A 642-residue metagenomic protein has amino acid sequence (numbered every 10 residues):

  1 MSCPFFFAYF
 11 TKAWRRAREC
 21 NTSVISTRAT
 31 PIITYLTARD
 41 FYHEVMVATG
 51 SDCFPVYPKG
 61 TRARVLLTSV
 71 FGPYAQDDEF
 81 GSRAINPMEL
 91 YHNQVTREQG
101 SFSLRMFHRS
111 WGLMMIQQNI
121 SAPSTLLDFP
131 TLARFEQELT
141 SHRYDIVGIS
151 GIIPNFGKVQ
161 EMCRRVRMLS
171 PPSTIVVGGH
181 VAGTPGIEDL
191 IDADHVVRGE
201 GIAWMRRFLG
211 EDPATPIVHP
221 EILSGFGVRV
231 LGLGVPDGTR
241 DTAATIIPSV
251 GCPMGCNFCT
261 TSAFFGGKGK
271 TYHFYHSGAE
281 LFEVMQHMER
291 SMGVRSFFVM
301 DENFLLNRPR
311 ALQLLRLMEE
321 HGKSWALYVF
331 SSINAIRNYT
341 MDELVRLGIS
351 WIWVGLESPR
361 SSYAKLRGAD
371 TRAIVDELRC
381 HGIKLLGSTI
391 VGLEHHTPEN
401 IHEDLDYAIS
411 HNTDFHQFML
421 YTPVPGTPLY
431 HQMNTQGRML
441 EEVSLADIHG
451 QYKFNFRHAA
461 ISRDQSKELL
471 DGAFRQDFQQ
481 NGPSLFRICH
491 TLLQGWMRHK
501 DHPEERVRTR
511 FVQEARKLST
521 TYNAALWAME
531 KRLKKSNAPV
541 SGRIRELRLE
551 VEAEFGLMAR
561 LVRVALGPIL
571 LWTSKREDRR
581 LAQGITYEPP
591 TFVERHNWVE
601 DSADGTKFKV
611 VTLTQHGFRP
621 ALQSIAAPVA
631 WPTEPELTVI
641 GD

Functional and structural regions predicted by a protein language model:
Y35-E89, L139-D145, K453-D642: Radical SAM enzyme core and accessory elements
V47-G293: Acidic, low-complexity intrinsically disordered segments
Y74-D77, T184-I187, P309, V391-E399 (+2 more regions): Flexible glycine/acidic-rich beta-alpha junction loops that bind and position SAM and/or redox cofactors in anaerobic
E188-M205, R346-I352, E403-F418: Structural recognition of alpha->loop->beta junctions
V228-L386, V391-L393, E399, D406: Radical SAM [4Fe-4S] cluster-binding motif and immediate context
